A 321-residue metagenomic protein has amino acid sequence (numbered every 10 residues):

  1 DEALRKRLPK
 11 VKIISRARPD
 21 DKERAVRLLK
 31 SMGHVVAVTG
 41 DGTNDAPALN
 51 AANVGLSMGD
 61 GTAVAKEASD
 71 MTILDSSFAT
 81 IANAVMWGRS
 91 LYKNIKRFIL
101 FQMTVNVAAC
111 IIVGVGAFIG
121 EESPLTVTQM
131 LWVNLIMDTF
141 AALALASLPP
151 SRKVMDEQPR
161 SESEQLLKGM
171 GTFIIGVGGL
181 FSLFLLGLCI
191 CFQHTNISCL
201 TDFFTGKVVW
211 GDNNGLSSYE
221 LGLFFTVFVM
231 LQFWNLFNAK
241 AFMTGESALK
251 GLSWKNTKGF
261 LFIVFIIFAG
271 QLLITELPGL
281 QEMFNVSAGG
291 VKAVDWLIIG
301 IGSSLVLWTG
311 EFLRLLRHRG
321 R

Functional and structural regions predicted by a protein language model:
D1-V38, A52, S57-E246: Membrane-embedded transport module
D45: Conserved cytosolic catalytic loops of P-type ATPases
L49: Basic, alpha-helical nucleic-acid-binding regions used in initiation and control of genome expression
A146, L167-T172, Q193-W210, G215-R321: C-terminal transmembrane module of polytopic membrane proteins
